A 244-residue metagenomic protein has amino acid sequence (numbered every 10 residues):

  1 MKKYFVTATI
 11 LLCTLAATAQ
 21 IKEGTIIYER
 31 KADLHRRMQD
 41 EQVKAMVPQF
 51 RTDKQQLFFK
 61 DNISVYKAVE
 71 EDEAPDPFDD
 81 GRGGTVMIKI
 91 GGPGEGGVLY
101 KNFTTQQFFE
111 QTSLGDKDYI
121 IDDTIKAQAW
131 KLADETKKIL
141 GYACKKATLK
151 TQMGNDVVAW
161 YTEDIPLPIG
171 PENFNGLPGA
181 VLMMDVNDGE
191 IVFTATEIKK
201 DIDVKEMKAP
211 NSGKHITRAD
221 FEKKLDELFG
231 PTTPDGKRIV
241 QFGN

Functional and structural regions predicted by a protein language model:
M1-I26, F242-N244: Bacterial Sec-dependent N-terminal signal peptides
I21-N244: Extended soluble regions of mature proteins
